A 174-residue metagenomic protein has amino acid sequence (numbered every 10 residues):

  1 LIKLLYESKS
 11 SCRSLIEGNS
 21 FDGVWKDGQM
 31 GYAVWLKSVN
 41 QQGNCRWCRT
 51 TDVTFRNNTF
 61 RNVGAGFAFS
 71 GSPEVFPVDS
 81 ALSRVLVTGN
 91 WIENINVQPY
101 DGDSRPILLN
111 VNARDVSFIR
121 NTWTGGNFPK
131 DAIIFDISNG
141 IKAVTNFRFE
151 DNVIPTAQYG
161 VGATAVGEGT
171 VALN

Functional and structural regions predicted by a protein language model:
L1-N174: Glycine- and acidic/polar-rich repeat regions and solenoidal domains
